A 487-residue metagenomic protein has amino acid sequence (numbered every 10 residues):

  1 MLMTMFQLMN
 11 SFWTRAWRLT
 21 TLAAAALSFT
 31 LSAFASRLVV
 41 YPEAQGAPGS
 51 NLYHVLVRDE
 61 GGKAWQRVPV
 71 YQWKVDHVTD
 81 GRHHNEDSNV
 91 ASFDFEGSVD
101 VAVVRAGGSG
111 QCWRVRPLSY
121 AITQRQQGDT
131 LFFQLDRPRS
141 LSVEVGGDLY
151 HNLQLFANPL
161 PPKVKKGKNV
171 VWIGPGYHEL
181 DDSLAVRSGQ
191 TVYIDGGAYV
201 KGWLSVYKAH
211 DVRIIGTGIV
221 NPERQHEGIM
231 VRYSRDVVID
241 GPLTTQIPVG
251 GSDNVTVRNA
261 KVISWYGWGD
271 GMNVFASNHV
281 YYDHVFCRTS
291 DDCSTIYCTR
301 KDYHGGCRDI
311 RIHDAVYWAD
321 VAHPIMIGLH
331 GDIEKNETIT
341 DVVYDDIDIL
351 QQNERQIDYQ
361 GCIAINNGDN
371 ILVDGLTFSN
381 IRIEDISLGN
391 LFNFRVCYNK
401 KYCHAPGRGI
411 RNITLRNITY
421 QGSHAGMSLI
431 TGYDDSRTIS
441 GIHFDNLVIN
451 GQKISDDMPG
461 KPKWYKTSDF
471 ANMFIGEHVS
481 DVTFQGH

Functional and structural regions predicted by a protein language model:
M1-T4: Short, Lys/Arg-enriched N-terminal segments with co-localized hydrophobic residues within the first ~10-30 amino acids
F6-A23: Bacterial N-terminal signal peptides that target proteins for export
R18, L31-S188, Y199-D211, I219-R224 (+2 more regions): Extracellular "leader-to-stem" segments immediately downstream of a signal peptide or signal-anchor in secreted/lumenal
A25-F29, V192: Hydrophobic core
L131-L135, H178-T191, Y199-I215, N221-V238 (+6 more regions): Extracellular beta-strand-rich solenoid/capping regions of secreted or surface-exposed proteins that bind or remodel
G189-T191, G196, H210-N221, R235-T245 (+7 more regions): Right-handed parallel beta-helix
V200, E223-M230, L243-Q246, Y266-N273 (+6 more regions): Extracellular beta-strand/beta-solenoid scaffold signature
N353-H487: Extracellular beta-rich repeat passengers
